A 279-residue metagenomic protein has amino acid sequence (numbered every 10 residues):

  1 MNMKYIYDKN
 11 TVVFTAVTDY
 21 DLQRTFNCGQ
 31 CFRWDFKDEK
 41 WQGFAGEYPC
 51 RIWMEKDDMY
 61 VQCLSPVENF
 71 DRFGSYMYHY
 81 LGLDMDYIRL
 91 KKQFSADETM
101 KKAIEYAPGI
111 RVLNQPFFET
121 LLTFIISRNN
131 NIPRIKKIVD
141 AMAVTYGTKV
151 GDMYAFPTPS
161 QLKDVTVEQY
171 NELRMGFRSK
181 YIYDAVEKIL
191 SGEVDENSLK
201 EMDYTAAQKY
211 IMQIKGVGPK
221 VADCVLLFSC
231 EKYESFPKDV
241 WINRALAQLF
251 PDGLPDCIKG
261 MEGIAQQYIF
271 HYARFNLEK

Functional and structural regions predicted by a protein language model:
M1-K279: HhH-family (HhH-GPD) DNA N-glycosylase catalytic core used in base-excision repair
